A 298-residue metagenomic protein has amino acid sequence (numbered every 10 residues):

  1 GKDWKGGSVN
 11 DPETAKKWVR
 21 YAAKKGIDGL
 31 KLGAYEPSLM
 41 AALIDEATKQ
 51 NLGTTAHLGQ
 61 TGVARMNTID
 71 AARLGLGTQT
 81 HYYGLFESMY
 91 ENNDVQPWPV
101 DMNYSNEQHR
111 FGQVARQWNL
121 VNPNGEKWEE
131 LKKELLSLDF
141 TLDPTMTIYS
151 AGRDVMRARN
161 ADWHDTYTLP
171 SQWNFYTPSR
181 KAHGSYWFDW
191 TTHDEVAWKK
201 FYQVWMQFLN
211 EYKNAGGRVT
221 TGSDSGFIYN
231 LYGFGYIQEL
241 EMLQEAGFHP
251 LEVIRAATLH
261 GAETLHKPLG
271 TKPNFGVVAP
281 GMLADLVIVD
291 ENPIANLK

Functional and structural regions predicted by a protein language model:
G1, A41-G59: Alpha-helix-loop-beta-strand connector modules within alpha/beta enzyme cores
G1, Y35, G59-V63, G84-L85 (+2 more regions): Active-site beta-loop-alpha junctions enriched in small/polar residues
G1-T14, T61-V63: Active-site mouth loops of central-metabolism enzymes
G7-S8, P12-K31, S38, A42-E46: Hydrophobic, small-residue-rich alpha-helical packing segments that form membrane-like cores
Y21-L30, G77, L85-A246, P250: Active-site neighborhoods of metal-dependent hydrolases
D28-G33, T54-H57: Short catalytic-loop micro-motif centered on adjacent basic/acidic residues
G53-G59, T80, D143, T220: Structural detector of well-ordered beta-strand residues that form the stable sheet scaffold of enzyme domains
L231-F234, H249-I254, T264-K298: Acidic, glycine-enriched loop/beta-strand segments at the rims of small-molecule binding/catalytic pockets
